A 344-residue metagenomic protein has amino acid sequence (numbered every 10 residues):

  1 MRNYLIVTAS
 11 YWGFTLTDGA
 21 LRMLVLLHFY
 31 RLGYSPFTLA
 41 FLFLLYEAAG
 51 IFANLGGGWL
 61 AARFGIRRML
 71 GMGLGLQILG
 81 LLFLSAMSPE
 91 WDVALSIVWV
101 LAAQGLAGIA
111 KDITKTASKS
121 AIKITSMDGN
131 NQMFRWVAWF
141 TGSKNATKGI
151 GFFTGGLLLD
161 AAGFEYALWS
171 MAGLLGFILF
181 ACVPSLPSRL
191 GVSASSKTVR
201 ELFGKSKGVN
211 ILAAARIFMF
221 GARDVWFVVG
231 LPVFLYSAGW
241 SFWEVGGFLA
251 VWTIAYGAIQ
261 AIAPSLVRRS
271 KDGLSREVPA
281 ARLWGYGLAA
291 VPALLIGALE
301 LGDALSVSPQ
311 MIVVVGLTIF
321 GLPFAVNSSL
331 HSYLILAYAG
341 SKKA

Functional and structural regions predicted by a protein language model:
M1-A49, G208-T253: Helix-loop boundary and gating motifs at the non-cytosolic
W12, G80, V93-T114, S308-N327: Hydrophobic core of transmembrane alpha-helices in multi-pass small-molecule transporters, especially MFS/SLC-type
G50-F52, G247-D272, L288-V291: Transmembrane alpha-helices of Major Facilitator/SLC transporters
F52-P89: Conserved MFS/SLC helix-loop-helix module at the cytosolic interface between two early adjacent transmembrane helices
A53-I66, L159, I259-P279: Helix-to-loop junctions at the C-terminal end of transmembrane segments in multipass secondary transporters
G75-V93, Y286-S306: C-terminal ends and interior cores of transmembrane alpha-helices in multi-pass membrane transporters/permeases
A103-K144: Cytoplasmic helix-loop-helix junction between adjacent transmembrane helices in 12-TM secondary transporters
Y166-P184: Symmetry-related core transmembrane helices of the 12-TM Major Facilitator Superfamily/SLC fold
